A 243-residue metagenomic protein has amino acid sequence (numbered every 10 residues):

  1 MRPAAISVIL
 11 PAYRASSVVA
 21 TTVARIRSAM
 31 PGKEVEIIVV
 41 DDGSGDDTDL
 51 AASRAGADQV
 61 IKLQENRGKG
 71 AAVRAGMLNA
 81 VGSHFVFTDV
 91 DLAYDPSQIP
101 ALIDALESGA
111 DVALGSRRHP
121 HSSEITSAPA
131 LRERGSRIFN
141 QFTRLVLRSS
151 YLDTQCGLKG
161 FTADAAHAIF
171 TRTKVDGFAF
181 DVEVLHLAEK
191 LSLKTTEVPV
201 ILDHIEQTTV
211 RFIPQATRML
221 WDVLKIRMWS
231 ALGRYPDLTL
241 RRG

Functional and structural regions predicted by a protein language model:
A5-S7, E36, E183: Cell-envelope/extracellular polymer assembly enzymes that use nucleotide-activated donors
A15-M30: Short, well-formed alpha-helical segments that are part of the catalytic scaffolds of diverse glycosyltransferases
A15-V18, S44, K69, D95: Donor nucleotide-sugar binding loop of glycosyltransferases
V35-I38, D49-N79: Conserved donor nucleotide-binding strand/loop of the catalytic core
D41-D49, L92: A conserved acidic beta->alpha catalytic loop
L63-N79, H84, P96-F178, I205-W221 (+1 more regions): Acceptor/aglycone-binding surface of glycosyltransferases and processive sugar-polymer synthases
S149-S150, R172-D176, L185-D203: Catalytic donor-sugar/metal-binding loop of nucleotide-sugar-dependent glycosyltransferases
